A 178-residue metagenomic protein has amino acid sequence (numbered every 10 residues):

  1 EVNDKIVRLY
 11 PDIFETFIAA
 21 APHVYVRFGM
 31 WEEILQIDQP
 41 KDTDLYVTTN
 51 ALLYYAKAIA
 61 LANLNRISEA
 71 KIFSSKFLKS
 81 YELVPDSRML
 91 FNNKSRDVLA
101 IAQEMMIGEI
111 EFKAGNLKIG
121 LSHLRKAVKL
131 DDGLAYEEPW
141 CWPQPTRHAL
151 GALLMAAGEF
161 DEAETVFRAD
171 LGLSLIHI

Functional and structural regions predicted by a protein language model:
V2-D4, L35-T43, S75-D86, R125-G133 (+1 more regions): Amphipathic alpha-helical segments of tetratricopeptide repeats
I176-I178: Conserved small/polar residues in nucleotide/adenosyl-binding loops
